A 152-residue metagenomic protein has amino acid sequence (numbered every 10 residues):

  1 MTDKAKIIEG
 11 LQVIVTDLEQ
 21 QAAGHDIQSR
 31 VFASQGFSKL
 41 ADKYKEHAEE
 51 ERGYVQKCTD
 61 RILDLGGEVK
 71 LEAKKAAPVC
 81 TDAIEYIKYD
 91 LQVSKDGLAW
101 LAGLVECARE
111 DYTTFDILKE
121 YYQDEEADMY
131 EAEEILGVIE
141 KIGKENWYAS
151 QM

Functional and structural regions predicted by a protein language model:
M1-M152: Iron-associated oxidoreductase/ferritin-like identity signal
